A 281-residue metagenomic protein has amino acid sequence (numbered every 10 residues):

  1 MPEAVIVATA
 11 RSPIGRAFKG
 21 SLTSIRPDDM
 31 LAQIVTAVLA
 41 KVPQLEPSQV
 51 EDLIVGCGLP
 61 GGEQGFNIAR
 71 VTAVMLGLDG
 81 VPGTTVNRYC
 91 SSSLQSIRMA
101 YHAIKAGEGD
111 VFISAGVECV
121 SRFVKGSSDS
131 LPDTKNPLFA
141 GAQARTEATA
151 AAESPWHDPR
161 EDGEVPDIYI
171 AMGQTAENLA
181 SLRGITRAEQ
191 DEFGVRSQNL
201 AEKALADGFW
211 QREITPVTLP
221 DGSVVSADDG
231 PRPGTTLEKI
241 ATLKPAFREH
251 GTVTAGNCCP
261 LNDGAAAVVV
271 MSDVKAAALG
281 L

Functional and structural regions predicted by a protein language model:
M1-G58, G62-T72, L76, T175-R187 (+1 more regions): Conserved active-site "lid/cap" helical segment
E3-I6, E51-L53, G109-F112, G251 (+1 more regions): Structural motif
R11-P13, S24, D28-Q33, Q44 (+2 more regions): N-terminal extracellular/periplasmic Venus flytrap/periplasmic-binding protein-like
A17-K19, G65-F66, R122-D129, D229: Short acidic, glycine/serine/threonine-rich loops at helix termini
I25, C57-F112, R122, D167-M172 (+1 more regions): Conserved catalytic cysteine-centered active-site region of acyl-thioester-dependent Claisen-condensing enzymes
N67-L78, A103-A106, G126-A142, V274-A276: A glycine- and small-aliphatic-rich helix-loop capping segment at beta-alpha/alpha-beta transitions that lines
A73, T84, R88-E118, G126 (+2 more regions): Active-site-proximal alpha-helical scaffold in enzymes
V111-N178: Flexible glycine-/small-residue-enriched beta->alpha junction loops that bind anionic phosphate/pyrophosphate groups
